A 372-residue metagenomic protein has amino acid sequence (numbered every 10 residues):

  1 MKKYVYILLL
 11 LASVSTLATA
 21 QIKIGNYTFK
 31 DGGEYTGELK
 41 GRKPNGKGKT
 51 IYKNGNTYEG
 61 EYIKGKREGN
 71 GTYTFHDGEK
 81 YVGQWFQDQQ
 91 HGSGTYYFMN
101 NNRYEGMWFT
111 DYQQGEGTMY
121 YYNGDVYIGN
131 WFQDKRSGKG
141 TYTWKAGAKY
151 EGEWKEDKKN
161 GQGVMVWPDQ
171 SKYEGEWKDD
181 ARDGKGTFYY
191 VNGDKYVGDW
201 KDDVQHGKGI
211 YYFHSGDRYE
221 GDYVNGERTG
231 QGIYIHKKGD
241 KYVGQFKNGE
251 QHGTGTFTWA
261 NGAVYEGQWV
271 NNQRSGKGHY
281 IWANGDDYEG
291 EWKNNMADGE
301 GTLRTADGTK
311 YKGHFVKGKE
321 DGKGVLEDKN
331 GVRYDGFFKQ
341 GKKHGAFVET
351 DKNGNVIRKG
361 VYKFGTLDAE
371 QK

Functional and structural regions predicted by a protein language model:
Y4-V14: Sec-dependent N-terminal signal peptides
T16-K372: Glycine/tyrosine- and acidic-biased, solvent-exposed loop/turn segments at the edges of beta-strands
